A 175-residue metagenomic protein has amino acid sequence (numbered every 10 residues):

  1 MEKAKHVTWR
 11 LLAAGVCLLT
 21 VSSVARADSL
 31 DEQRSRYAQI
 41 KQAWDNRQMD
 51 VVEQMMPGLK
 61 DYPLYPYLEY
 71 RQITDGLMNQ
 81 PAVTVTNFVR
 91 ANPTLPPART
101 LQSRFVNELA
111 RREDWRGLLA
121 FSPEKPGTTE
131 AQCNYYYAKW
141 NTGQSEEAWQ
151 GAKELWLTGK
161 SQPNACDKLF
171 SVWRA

Functional and structural regions predicted by a protein language model:
E2-A13: Bacterial N-terminal signal peptides that target proteins for export
T20-A25: N-terminal signal peptide c-region/cleavage motif recognized by signal peptidases
R26-A175: Alpha-helical solenoid repeat scaffolds
